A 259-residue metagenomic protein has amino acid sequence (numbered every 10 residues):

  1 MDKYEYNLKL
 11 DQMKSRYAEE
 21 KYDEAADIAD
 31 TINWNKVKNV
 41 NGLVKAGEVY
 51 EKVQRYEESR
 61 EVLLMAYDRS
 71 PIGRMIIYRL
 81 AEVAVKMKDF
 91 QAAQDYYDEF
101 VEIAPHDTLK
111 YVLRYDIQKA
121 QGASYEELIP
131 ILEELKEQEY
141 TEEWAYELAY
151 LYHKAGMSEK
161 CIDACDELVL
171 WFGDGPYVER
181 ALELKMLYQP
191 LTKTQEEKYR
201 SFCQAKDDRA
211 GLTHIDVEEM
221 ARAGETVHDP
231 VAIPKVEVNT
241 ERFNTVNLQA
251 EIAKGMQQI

Functional and structural regions predicted by a protein language model:
N7, V40-N41, M75, L109 (+2 more regions): Start-of-helix register in tetratricopeptide repeats
D11, K45, R79, L113 (+3 more regions): "A position-specific structural signal for the A-helix of alpha-solenoid helical repeats
D11, S15, V49, V83 (+4 more regions): Residue-level signature for tetratricopeptide repeat
Y22, Y56, F90, S124-Y125 (+1 more regions): TPR-repeat structural position
A25, S59, A93, E127-L128 (+1 more regions): Single-residue signature of alpha-solenoid repeat helices
V44-E51, L64-D68, I72-Y140: Alpha-helical adaptor scaffolds
R69, E102-A104, G156-Y177, L182-D208: TPR/TPR-like (Sel1-like) alpha-helical repeat modules
E197-I259: Intrinsically disordered, low-complexity acidic segments enriched in Asp/Glu and Pro
